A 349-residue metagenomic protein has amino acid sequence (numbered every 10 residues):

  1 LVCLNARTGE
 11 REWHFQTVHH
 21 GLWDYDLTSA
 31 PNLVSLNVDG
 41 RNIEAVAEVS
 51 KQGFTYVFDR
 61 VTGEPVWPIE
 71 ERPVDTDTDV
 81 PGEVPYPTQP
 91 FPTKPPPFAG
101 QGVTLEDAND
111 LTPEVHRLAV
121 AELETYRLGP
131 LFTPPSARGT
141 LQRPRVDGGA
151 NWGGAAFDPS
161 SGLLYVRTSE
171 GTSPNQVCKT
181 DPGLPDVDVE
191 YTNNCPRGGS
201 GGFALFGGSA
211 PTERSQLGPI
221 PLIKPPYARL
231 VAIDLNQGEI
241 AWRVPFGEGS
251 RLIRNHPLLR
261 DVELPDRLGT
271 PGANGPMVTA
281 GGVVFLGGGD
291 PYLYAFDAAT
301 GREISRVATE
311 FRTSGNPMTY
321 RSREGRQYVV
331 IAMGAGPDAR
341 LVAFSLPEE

Functional and structural regions predicted by a protein language model:
L1-E349: Beta-sheet-rich non-transmembrane sensory/scaffold domains
